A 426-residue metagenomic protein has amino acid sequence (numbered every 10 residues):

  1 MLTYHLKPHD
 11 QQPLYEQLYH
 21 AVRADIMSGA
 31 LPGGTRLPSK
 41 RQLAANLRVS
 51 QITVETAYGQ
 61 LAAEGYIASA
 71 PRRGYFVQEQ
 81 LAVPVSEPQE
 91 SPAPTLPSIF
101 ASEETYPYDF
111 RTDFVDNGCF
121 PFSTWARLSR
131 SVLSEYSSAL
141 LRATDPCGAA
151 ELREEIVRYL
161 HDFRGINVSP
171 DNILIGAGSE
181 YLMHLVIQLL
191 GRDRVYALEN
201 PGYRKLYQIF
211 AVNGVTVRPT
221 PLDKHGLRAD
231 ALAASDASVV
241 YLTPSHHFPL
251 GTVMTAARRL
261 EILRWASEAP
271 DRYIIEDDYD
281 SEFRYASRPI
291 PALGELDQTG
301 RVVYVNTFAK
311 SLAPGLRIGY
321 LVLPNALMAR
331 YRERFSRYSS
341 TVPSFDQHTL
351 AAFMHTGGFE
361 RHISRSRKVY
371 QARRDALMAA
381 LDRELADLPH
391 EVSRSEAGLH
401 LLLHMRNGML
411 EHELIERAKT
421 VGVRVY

Functional and structural regions predicted by a protein language model:
M1-R130, A326, R332, S336-Q347 (+7 more regions): N-terminal basic, amphipathic alpha-helical segments
R72, E295-Y331: Active-site PLP attachment segment
R111-T112, P221, Y241-T243, I275-D278 (+3 more regions): Short beta-strand segments
A139-D271, E282, R288-D297, V303 (+1 more regions): Conserved core of the PLP fold type I
N200-F210, I262, Y273, R284 (+4 more regions): A generic "structured core" feature
